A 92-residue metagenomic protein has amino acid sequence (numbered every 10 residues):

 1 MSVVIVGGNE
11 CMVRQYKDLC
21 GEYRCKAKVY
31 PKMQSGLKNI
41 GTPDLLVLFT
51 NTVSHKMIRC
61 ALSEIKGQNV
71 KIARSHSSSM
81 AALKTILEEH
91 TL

Functional and structural regions predicted by a protein language model:
M1-Y23: Short, charged N-terminal beta->alpha structural module
C11-Q15, L37, H55: Short, charged/polar "capping" segments at the starts of alpha-helices and the immediately preceding loops
R14-Y16, M57-R59, K84: Short glycine-/acidic-enriched loop or helix-start segments at secondary-structure transitions that form or flank
R24-N39: A short, well-structured beta->alpha microelement
T42-P43: Alpha-helix C-terminal capping/helix-to-coil transition sites in glycosyltransferase folds
N51-T52: Short glycine-/small-residue-rich Rossmann-like dinucleotide-binding loops
K66-L92: Ser/Thr/Gly-rich flexible loops in soluble cytosolic domains mediating phosphotransfer, phosphorylation
